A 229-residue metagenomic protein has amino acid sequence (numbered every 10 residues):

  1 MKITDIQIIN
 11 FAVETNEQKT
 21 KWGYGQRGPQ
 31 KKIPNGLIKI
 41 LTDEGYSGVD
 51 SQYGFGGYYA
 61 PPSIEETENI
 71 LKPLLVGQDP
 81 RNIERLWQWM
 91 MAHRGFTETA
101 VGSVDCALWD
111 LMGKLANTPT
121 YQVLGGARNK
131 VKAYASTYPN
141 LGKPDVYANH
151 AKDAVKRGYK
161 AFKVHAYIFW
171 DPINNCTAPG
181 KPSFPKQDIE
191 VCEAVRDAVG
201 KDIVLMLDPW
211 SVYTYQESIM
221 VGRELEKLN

Functional and structural regions predicted by a protein language model:
M1-E44, Y53-G56: Structured beta-strand/loop patches that form or line metal/cofactor-binding pockets in enzymes
Q26-K31, G95-F96, K156: Short Gly/Pro-enriched turn/cap motifs at secondary-structure boundaries
L41-L115: Metal- or metallocofactor-binding catalytic centers and their adjacent structured scaffolds across diverse enzyme
V49, L115-T118, H150, V155: Ligand-binding pocket scaffold of soluble enzyme catalytic domains
I83, T120-V123, H165: Flexible, glycine/charged-enriched surface loops at secondary-structure junctions
T99, S103-N140: Glycine-rich, aromatic-flanked loop segments that form ligand/cofactor-binding clefts across common enzyme folds
K130-V131, A135-N229: Metal-dependent enolase-superfamily TIM-barrel catalytic cores that perform enediolate-based chemistry
